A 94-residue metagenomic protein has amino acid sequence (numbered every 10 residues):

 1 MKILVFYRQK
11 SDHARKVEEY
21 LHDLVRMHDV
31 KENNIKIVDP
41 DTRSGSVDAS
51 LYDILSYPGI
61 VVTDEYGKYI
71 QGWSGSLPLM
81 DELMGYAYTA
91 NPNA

Functional and structural regions predicted by a protein language model:
M1, N33, S56: Short coil/turn segments at beta-strand junctions that form active-site/ligand-binding loops
M1-V30: Local sequence-structure signature of Cys/Sec-based thiol-disulfide redox active-site neighborhoods
F6-Q9, V30-G45: Thiol-based oxidoreductase modules, predominantly thioredoxin-like and allied folds used for disulfide exchange
D12, S44, P78: Short alpha-helical
Y52-V62: Structural micro-motif
V62-A94: Non-catalytic, surface beta->alpha helical segment in thiol-disulfide oxidoreductase systems
